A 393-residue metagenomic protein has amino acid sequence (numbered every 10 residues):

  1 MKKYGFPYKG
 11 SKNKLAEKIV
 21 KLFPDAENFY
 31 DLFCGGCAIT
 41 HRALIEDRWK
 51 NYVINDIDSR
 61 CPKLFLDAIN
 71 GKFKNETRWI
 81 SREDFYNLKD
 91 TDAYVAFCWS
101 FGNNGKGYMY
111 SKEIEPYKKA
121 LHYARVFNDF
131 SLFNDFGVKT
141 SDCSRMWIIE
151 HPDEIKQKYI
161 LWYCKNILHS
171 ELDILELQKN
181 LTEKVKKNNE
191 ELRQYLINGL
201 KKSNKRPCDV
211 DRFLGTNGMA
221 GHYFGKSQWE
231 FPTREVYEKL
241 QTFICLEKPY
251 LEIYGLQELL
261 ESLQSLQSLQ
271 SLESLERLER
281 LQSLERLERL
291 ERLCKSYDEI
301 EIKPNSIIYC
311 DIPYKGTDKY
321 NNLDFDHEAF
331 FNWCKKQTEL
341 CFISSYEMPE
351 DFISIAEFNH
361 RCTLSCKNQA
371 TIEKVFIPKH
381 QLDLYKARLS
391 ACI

Functional and structural regions predicted by a protein language model:
M1-P24: Class I SAM-dependent methyltransferase Rossmann-like catalytic core, especially the SAM/SAH-binding loop
F6-K14, F231, E291, N321-F325: Conserved phosphate-coordination/catalytic loops
N13, I19, F29-A43, I54-S59 (+3 more regions): Conserved proline-anchored active-site loop of SAM-dependent methyltransferases that bridges a beta-strand
E46, K50-L287: Class I S-adenosyl-L-methionine-dependent methyltransferase module
I57, F65, I69, E288-E299 (+1 more regions): Adenosine-cofactor binding site in Rossmann-like domains, unifying the SAM/SAH pocket of S-adenosylmethionine-dependent
N188, L192-L196, L200-P207, L214 (+2 more regions): Extended, basic/helix-rich recognition subdomains
E258-L259, R280-R292, W333-F342: A structural motif corresponding to the C-terminal end of an alpha-helix and its immediate exit/capping segment
N321-I393: Long, positively charged, glycine-interspersed low-complexity recognition regions
